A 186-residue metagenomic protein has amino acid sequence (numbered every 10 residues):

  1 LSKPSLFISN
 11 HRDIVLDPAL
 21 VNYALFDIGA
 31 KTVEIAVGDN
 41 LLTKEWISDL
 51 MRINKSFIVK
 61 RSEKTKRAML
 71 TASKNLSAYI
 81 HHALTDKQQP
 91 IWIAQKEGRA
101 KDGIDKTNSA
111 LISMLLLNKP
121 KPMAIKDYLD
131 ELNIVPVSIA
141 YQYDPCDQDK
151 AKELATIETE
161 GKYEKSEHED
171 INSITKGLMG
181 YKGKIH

Functional and structural regions predicted by a protein language model:
L1-I185: Soluble catalytic domains of membrane acyltransferases
